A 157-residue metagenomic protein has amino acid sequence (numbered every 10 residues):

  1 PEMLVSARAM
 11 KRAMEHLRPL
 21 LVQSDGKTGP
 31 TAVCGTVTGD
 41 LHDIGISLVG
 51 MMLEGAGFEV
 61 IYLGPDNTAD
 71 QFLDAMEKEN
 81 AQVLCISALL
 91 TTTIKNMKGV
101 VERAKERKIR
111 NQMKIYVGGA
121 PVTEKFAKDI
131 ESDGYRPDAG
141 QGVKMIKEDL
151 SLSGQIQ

Functional and structural regions predicted by a protein language model:
P1-V83, A88, T92-R107, Q112-V117 (+2 more regions): Domain-level signal for soluble alpha/beta catalytic cores
